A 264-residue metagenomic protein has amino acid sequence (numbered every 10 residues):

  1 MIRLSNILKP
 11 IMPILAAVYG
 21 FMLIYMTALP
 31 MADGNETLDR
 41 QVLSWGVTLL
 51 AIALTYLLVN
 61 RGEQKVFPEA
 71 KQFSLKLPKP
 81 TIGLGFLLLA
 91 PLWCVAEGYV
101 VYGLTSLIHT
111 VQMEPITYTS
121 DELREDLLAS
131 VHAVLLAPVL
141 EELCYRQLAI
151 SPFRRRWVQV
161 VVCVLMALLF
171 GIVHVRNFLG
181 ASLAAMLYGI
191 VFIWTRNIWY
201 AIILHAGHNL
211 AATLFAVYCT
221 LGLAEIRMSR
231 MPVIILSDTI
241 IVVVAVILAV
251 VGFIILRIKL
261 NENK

Functional and structural regions predicted by a protein language model:
M1-I14, L236-I240: N-terminal membrane topogenic signal
M1-R3, R61-F73: Cytoplasmic membrane-interface regions of multi-pass membrane proteins
I7-K65: Alpha-helical transmembrane segments in multi-pass membrane proteins
A16-I24, V47-V59, L87-Y102, D238-L260: Hydrophobic core of alpha-helical transmembrane segments in multi-pass integral membrane proteins
A17, R40-V47, F86-A90, H132-A133 (+3 more regions): Alpha-helical transmembrane segments of multi-pass integral membrane proteins
L23-A32, R61-G62, G98-V111, L214-G222: Membrane-helix interface motif
A32-R40, P68-L143, I150-S151, R155 (+1 more regions): Juxtamembrane helix-loop-helix connectors linking adjacent transmembrane helices in multi-pass membrane enzymes
D126-N263: Transmembrane helix-loop-helix hairpins at the membrane interface of multi-pass integral membrane proteins
